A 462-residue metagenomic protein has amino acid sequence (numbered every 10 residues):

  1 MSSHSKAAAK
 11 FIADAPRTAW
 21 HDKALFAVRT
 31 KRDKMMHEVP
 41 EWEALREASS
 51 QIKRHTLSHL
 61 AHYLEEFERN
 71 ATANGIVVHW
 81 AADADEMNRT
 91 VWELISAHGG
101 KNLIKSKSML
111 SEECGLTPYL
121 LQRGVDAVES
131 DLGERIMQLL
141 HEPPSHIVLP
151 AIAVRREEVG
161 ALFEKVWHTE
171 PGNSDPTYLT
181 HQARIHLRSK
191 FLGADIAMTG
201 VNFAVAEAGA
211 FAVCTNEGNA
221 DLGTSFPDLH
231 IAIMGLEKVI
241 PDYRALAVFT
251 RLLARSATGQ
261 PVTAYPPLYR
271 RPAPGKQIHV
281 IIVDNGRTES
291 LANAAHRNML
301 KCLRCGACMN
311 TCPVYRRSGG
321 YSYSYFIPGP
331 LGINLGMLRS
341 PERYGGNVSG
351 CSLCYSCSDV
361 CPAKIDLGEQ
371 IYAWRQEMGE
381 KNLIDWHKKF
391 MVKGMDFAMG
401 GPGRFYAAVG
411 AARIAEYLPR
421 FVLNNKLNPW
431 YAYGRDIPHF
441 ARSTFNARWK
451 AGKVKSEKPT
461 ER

Functional and structural regions predicted by a protein language model:
M1-A295: The feature marks the mature, well-folded catalytic cores of soluble enzymes
M1-V28, E38, M391, M395-R462: Intrinsic disorder at enzyme termini
D83, C308, D366-L367: Helix N-cap / loop-to-helix initiation motif
T117, R244-A247, G306, G368-I371 (+1 more regions): Predominant activation on well-ordered alpha-helical scaffold segments within soluble catalytic domains
G133, P261-Y265, W386-F390, L423-N428: Short coil/turn segments at secondary-structure boundaries
A273-M299, Y315-N424: Ferredoxin-type iron-sulfur electron-transfer modules in oxidoreductases and energy-metabolism complexes
L300-L303, A307: Conserved, hydrophobic alpha-helical core segments of structured domains
